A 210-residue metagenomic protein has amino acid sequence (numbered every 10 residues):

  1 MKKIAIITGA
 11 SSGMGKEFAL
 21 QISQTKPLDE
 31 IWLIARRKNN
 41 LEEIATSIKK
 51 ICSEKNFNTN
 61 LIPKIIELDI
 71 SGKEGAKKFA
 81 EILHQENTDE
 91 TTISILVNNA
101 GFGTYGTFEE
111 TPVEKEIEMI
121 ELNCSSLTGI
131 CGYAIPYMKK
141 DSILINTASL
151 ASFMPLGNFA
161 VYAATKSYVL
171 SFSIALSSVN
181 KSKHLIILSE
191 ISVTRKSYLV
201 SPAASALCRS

Functional and structural regions predicted by a protein language model:
S11-S12: Conserved glycine-rich cofactor-binding loop
P27-E43: Conserved glycine-rich Rossmann-like NAD(P)H-binding loop of the short-chain dehydrogenase/reductase
N99-T104: Conserved NAD(P)H cofactor-binding loop of Rossmann-fold oxidoreductase domains
T107-F108, K115-I120: Substrate-binding pocket helix/loop in short-chain dehydrogenase/reductase
E109, L156-A160: Active-site loop immediately N-terminal to the catalytic Tyr-X3-Lys motif of short-chain dehydrogenase/reductase
C131, T165: Active-site helix of classical SDR
S149: Residue(s) in the substrate-gating loop at a strand-loop-helix junction that position the organic substrate next
